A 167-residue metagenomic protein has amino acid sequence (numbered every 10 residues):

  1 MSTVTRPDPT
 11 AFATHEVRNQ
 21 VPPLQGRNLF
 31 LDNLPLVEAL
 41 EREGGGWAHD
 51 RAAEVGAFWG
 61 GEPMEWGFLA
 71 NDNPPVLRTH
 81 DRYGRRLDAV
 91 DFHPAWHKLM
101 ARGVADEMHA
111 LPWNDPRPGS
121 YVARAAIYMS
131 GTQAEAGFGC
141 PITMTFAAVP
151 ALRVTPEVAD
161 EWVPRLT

Functional and structural regions predicted by a protein language model:
M1-R117: Extended, charge-enriched "interface" segments that sit outside catalytic cores
F92-T167: Glycine-rich flavin
